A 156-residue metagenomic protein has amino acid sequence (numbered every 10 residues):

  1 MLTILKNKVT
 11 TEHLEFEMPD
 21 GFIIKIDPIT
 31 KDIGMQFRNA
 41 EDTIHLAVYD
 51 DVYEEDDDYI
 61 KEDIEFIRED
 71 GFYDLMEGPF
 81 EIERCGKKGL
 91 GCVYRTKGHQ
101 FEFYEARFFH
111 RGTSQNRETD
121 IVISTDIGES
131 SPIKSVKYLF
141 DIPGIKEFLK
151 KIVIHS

Functional and structural regions predicted by a protein language model:
M1-N7, K31-D32, E83-V93: Short, hydrophobic/aromatic-rich segments at coil-to-beta transitions
L2, G21-D27, Y73-M76, G89 (+1 more regions): Short glycine-aromatic motifs
L5-E17, K137-F140: Short aromatic-glycine motifs in intrinsically disordered, low-complexity regions
E12-F66, F101: Secretory pathway targeting signatures of secreted, lumenal, and periplasmic proteins
E17, G21, N39-T43, C85-K87 (+1 more regions): Short, solvent-exposed coil/turn segments at beta-strand boundaries
F22, I121-S156: Surface-exposed amphipathic alpha-helical segments
R38-D42, R95-G98, D126-G128: Secondary-structure transition/turn motif
D63-R117: Signature of long, low-cysteine stretches enriched in small and polar/charged residues
